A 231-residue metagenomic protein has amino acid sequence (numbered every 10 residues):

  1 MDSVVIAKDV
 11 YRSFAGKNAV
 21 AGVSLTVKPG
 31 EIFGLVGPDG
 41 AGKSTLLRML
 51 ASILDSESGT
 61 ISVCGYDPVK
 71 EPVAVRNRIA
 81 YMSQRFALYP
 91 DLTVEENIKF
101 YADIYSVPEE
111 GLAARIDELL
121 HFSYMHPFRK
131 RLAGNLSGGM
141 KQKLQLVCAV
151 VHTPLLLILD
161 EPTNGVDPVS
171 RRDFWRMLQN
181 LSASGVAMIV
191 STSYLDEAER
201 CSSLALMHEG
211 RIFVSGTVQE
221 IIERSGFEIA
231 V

Functional and structural regions predicted by a protein language model:
A51: Helix-to-loop junction immediately C-terminal to a conserved catalytic motif
G59-D67, A74-V75: Conserved ABC transporter NBD signature motif
D91, L132-L136: Conserved ABC ATPase signature
K99, D103, E110-F128: Conserved ABC ATPase "signature" region
L157-E161: Catalytic Walker B motif of ABC-type/P-loop ATPase nucleotide-binding domains
R176-V231: ABC transporter nucleotide-binding domain
